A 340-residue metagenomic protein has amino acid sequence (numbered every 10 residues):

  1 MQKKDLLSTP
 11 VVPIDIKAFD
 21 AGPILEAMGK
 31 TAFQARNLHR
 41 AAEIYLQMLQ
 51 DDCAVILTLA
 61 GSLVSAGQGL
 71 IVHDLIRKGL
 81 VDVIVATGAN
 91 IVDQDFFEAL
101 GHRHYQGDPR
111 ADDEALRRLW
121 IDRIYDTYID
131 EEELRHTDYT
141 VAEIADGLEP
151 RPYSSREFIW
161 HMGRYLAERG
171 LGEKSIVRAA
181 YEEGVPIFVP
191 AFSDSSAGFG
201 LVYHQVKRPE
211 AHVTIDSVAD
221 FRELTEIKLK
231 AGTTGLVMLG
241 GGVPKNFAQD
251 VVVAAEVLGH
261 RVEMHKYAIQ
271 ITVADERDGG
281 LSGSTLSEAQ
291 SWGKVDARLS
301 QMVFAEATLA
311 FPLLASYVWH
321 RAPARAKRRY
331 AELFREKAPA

Functional and structural regions predicted by a protein language model:
M1-A42, L46-L49: N-terminal glycine-rich anion-binding loop in soluble enzyme alpha/beta folds
M1-T9, R36, E226, T233 (+1 more regions): C-terminal functional extensions of proteins
A41-V55, A179-Y181, E226-T233: Glycine-rich phosphate/diphosphate-binding loops that line cofactor/substrate pockets in enzymes
V55-V64, I84, F188-F192, P209-L281: Glycine-rich anion-binding loop/nest that anchors nucleotide
G67-I71, D95-G101, G198-Y203, A248-V251 (+1 more regions): Short acidic, glycine/serine/threonine-rich loops at helix termini
V72-D138: A generic, well-ordered mixed alpha/beta core segment in the N-terminal half of proteins
N90-Q94, S195-S196, D275-D278: Short gly/pro/ser/thr-enriched loop/turn and capping motifs at secondary-structure boundaries
A115-A197: Ligand-binding beta-strand-loop-alpha-helix segment within the catalytic cores of soluble metabolic enzymes
